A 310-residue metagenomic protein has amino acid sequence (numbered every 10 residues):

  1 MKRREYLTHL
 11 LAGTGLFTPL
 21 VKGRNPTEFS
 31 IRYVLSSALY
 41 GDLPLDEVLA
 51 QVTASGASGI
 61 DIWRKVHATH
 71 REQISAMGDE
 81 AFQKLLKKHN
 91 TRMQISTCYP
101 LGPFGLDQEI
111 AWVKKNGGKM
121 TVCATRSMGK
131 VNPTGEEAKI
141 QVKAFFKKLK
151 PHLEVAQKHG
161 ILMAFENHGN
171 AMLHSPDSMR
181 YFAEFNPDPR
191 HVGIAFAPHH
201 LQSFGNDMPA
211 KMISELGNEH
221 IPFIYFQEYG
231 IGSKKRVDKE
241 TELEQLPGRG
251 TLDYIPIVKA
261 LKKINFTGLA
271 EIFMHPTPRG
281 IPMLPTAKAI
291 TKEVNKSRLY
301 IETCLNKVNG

Functional and structural regions predicted by a protein language model:
M1-E5, G15-P26: N-terminal twin-arginine translocation
L10-L11, L16-P19, E47, V66 (+3 more regions): Active-site acidic/histidine proton-transfer and metal-coordination neighborhood in alpha/beta enzyme cores
L20-L43, A50-Q51: C-terminal segment of N-terminal export signals and the immediately downstream linker at the start of the mature
I31-S37, I60-I62, M93-T97, T121-C123 (+4 more regions): Hydrophobic faces of well-ordered beta-strands that scaffold small-molecule active sites in alpha/beta enzyme cores
S36-Y40, W63-H67, C98-L101, R126-M128 (+4 more regions): Active-site beta-loop-alpha junctions enriched in small/polar residues
D42-V52, F104-W112, N206-I213: Short, acidic/polar
I62-A81: Glycine-rich, proline-tolerant flexible connector loops at the mouths of alpha/beta enzymes
E154-T251, V258: Acidic/histidine-rich catalytic cores of soluble enzymes
